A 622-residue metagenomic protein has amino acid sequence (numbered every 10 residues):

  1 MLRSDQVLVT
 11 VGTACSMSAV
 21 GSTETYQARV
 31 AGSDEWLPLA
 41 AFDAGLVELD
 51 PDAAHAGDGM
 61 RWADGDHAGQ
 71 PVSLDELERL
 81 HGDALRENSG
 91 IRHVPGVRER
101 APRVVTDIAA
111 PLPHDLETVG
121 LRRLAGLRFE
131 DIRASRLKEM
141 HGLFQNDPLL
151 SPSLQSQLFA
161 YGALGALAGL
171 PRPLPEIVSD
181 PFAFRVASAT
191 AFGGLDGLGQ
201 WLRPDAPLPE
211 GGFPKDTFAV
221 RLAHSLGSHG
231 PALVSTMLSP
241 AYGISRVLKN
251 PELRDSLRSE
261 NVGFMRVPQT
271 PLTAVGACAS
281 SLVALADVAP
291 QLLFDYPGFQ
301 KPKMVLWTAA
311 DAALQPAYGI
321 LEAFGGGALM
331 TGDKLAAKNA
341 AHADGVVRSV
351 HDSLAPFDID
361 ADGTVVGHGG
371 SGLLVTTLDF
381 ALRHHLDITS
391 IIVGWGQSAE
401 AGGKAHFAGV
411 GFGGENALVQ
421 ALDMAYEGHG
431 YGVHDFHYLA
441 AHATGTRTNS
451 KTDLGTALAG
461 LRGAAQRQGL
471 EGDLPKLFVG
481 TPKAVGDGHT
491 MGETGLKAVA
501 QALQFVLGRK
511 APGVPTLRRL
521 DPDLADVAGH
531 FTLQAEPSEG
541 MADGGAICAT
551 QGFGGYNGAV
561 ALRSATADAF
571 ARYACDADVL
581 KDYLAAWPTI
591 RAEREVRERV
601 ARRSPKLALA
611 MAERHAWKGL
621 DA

Functional and structural regions predicted by a protein language model:
L2, G45, D50-P51, P102-Q157 (+6 more regions): Conserved catalytic cysteine-centered active-site region of acyl-thioester-dependent Claisen-condensing enzymes
D5-S16, V30-A31, L37-F42, E322 (+3 more regions): Condensing-enzyme catalytic core mediating Claisen C-C bond formation in acyl metabolism
Q27, A31-D147: N-terminal structural subdomain of ketosynthase/condensing enzymes
L158-P171, F218-A219, A284, L373 (+4 more regions): Short, well-ordered amphipathic alpha-helical segments that serve as non-catalytic structural scaffolds within diverse
L158-P175, M237-D311, T364-L386, H489-V514 (+2 more regions): Active-site-proximal alpha-helical scaffold in enzymes
A166-F182, A381-H385, L418-Y438, A464-G469: Phosphate/pyrophosphate-binding loops at sites that engage ATP/ADP/AMP, CoA/4′-phosphopantetheine, polyphosphate
E176-A187, Q269-T273, Q300-D311, L386-G396 (+5 more regions): Beta-strand segments within the central parallel beta-sheet cores of soluble alpha/beta enzyme folds
P302-V365, W395-F412, A443-L454, A464-H530: Acyl-CoA/ACP chain-elongation machinery
